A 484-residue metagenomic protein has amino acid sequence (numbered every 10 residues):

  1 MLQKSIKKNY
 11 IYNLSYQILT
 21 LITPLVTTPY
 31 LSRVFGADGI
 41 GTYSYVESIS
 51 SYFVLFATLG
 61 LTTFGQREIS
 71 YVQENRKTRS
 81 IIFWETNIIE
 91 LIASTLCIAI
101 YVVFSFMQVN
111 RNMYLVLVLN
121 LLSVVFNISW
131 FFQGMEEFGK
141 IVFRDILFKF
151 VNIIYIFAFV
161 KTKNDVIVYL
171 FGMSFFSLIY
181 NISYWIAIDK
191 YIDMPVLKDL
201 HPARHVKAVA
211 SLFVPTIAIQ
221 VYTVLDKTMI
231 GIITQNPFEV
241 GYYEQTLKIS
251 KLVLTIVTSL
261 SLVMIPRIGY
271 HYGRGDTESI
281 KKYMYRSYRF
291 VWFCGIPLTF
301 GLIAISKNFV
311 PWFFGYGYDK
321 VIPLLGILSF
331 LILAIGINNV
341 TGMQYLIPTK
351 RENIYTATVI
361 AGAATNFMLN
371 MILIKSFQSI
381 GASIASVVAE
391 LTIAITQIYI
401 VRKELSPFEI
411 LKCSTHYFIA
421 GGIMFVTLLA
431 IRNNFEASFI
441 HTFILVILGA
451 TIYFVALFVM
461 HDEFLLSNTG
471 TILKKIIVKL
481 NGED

Functional and structural regions predicted by a protein language model:
M1-L2, I6, V166-G172, I182-T223 (+5 more regions): Interhelical loop/hinge segments that connect adjacent transmembrane helices in multipass membrane
S5-T62, I98, N152-I153, M173 (+3 more regions): Signature of the first transmembrane helix
T23-I40, A158-T162, Q220-V253, P266-H271 (+4 more regions): Helix-terminus/linker motif at the lipid-water interface of multi-pass membrane proteins
T28-P29, T58-E74, T246, S250-Y288 (+2 more regions): Helix-loop junctions and terminal segments of transmembrane helices in multi-pass membrane transport/translocation
F104-N120, P237, L302-A334: Interfacial segments at transmembrane-helix termini and the short loops linking adjacent helices
V118, F143-K190, A208, P215 (+4 more regions): Hydrophobic alpha-helical transmembrane segments
L121-D145, F330-A361: Membrane-interface junctions at transmembrane-helix termini in multi-pass inner-membrane proteins
L429-D484: Membrane-proximal transmembrane or re-entrant/amphipathic helices at the cytosolic face
